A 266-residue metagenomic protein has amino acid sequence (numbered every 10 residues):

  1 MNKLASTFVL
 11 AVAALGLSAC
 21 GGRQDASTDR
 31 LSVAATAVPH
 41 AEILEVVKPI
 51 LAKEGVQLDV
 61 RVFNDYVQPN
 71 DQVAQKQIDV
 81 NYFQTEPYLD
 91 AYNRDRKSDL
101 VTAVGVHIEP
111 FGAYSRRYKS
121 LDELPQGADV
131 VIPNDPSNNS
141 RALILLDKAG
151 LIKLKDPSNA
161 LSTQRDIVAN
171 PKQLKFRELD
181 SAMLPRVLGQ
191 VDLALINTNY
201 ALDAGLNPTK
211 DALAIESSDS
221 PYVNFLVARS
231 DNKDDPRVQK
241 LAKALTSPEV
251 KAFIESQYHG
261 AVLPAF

Functional and structural regions predicted by a protein language model:
G16-A19: C-terminal motif of bacterial Sec signal peptides marking the signal peptidase cleavage site
G21-Q24: Bacterial signal peptide processing site
S27-V38, V56-V62, D129-V130: Short, well-ordered beta-strand elements
V60-D71, S158-R186: Short helix-initiation/N-cap motifs at beta->coil->alpha
A91-A103, Y118, Q190, L195 (+1 more regions): Ligand-binding "clamshell"
A103-I152, K251: A conserved helix-loop-strand patch within extracytoplasmic ligand-binding domains of the periplasmic binding
G105-S115, L202-T246, A261-F266: Periplasmic-binding protein-like
S140-D147, L245-P264: Periplasmic-binding protein-like
